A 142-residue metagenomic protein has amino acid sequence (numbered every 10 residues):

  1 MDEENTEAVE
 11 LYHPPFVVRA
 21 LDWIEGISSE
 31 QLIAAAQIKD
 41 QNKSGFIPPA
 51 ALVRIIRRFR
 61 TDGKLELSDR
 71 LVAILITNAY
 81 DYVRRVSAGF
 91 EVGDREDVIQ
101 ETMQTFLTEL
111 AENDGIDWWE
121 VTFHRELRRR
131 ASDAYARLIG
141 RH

Functional and structural regions predicted by a protein language model:
M1-D97: Extreme N-terminal regulatory/targeting segments of RNA polymerase sigma factors
D62-E66, E109, D133: Compositionally biased accessory segments in Actinobacterial proteins
V86, E109, L138-R141: Hydrophobic alpha-helical elements and their junctions with loops/disorder across both membrane and soluble proteins
A88-V98, L110-R129: Short, aromatic/basic-enriched loop-to-helix "N-cap" motif that marks the start of an alpha-helix at regulatory
Q100-T105: Short, conserved phosphate-binding/catalytic loop or strand-edge motifs used in phosphoryl-/nucleotidyl-transfer
R128-H142: Charged, low-cysteine interdomain linkers and short loop/connector segments that bridge structured helical modules
